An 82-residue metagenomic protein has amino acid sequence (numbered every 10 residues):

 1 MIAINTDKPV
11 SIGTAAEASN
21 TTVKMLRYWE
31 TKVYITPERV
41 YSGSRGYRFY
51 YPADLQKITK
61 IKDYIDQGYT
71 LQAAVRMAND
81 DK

Functional and structural regions predicted by a protein language model:
M1-S19, T31-V40, Y47-K82: Arg/Lys-rich, alpha-helical DNA-contact motif
T22-M25: Short coil turns linking two alpha-helices in DNA-binding domains
Y28: Base-recognition residues in the alpha-helical recognition helix of bacterial helix-turn-helix
